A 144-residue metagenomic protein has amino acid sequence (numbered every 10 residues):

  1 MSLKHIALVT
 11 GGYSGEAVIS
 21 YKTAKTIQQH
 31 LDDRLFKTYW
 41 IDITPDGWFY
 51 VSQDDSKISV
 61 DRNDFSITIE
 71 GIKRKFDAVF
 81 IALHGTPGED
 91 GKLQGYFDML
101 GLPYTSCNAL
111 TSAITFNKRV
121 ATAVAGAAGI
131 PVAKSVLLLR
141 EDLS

Functional and structural regions predicted by a protein language model:
M1-L110, I114-F116, V120, V124-A127 (+1 more regions): ATP-binding N-terminal substructure of ATP-dependent carboxylate-amine bond-forming enzymes
A133-S135: Structured catalytic cores of enzymes that bind and process phosphorylated ligands/cofactors
